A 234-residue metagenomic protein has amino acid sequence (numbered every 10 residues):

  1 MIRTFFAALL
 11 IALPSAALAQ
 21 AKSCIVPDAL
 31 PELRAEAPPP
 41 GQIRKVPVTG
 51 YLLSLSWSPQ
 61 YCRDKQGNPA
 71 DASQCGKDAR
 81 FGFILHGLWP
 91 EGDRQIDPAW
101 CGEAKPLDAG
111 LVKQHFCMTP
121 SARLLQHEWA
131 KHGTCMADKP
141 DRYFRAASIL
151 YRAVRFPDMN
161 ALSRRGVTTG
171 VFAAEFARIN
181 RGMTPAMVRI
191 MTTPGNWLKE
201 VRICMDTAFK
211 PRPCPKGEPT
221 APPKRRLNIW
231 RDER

Functional and structural regions predicted by a protein language model:
M1-F6: Bacterial N-terminal signal peptides that target proteins for export
A7, P59, E91-Q95, C135 (+1 more regions): A generic structural micro-environment signature that highlights single residues at secondary-structure boundaries
P14-A16: N-terminal signal peptide c-region/cleavage motif recognized by signal peptidases
Q20-S23, P27-R34, G110, S121-R234: C-terminal, well-folded lobe of enzymatic/effector domains
A37-S121: Betabetaalpha-Me/HNH-type nuclease active-site subdomain
